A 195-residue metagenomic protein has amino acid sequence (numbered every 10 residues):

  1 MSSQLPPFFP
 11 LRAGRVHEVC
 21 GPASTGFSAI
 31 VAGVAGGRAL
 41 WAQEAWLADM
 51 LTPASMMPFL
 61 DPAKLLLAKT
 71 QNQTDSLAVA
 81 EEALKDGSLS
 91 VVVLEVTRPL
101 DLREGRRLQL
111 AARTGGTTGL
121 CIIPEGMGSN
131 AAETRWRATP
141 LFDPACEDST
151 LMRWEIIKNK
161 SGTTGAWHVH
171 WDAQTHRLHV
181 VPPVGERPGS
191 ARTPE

Functional and structural regions predicted by a protein language model:
M1-V91, V96-E195: N-terminal regions of ATP-driven nucleic-acid and macromolecular assemblies, encompassing P-loop NTP-binding domains
